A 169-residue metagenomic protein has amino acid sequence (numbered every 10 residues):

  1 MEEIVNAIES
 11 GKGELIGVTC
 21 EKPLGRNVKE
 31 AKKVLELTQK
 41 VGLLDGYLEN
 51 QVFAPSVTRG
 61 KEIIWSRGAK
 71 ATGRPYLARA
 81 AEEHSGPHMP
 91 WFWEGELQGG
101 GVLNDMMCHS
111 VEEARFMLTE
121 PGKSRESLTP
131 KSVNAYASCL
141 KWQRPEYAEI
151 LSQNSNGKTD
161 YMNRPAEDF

Functional and structural regions predicted by a protein language model:
M1-E21: Rossmann-fold NAD(P) dinucleotide-binding segment
I8, I64-R67, L118-P121: Active-site catalytic pocket residues across diverse enzymes, especially alpha/beta-hydrolases
V18, L44, L97-G101: Short coil/turn segments at secondary-structure junctions
T19-C20, L24-P90, S110-V111: A contiguous active-site-proximal alpha/beta segment in oxidoreductase catalytic domains
M89-F169: Rossmann-like dinucleotide-binding domain that binds NAD(P)(H)
